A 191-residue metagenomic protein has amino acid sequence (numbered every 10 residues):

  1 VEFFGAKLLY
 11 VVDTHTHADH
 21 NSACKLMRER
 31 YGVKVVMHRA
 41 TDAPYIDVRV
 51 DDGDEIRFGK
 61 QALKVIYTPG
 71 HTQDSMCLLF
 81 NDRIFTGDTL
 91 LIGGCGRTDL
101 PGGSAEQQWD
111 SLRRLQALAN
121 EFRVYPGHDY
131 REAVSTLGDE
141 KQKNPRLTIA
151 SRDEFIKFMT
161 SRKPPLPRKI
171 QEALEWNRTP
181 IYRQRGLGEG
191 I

Functional and structural regions predicted by a protein language model:
V1-L8, Y45-P126: Catalytic core of the metallo-beta-lactamase
V1-V65, Q142-K143: Active-site HxH/HxHxD metal-binding segment of metal-dependent hydrolases
V11-N21, T68-Q73, Y125-E132: Histidine-centered catalytic micro-motifs
S22, G102-G103, A150: Residue-level signal for the nucleotide or nucleotide-sugar donor/cofactor binding architecture
A23, Q107, A133: Short phosphate-engaging motifs
A23-L26, T98, L137-G138: Short amphipathic alpha-helical segments
G32, F58-K64, T86, L90 (+1 more regions): Short secondary-structure transition/capping segments
D110-R123, G127-I191: Accessory terminal helices/loops
